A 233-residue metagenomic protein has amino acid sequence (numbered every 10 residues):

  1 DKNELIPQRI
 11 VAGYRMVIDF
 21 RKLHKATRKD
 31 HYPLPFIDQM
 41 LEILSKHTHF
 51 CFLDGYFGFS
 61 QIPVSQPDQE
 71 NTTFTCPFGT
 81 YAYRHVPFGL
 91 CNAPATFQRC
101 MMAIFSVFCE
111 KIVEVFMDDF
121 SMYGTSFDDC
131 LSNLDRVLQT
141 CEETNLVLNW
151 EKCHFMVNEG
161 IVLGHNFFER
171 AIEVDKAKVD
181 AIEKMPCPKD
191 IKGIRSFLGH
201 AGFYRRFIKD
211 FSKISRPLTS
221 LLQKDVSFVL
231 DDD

Functional and structural regions predicted by a protein language model:
D1-D233: Retroelement reverse transcriptase polymerase core
